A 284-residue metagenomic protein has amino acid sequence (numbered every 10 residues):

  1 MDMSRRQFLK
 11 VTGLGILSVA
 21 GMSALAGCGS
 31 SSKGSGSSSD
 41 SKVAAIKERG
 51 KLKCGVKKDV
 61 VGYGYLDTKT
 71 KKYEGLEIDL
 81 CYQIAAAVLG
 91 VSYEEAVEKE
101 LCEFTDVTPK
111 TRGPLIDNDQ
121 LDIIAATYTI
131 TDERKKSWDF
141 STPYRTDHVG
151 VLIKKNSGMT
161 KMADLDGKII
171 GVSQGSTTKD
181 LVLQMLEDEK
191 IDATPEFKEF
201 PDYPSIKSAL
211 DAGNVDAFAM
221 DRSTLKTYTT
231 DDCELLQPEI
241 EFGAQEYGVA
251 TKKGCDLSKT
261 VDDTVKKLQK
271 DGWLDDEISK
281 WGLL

Functional and structural regions predicted by a protein language model:
L9-C28: N-terminal export signals
S30-G34, K47-E48, E95, K99 (+3 more regions): Ligand-binding clefts/hinges and TM-proximal coupling segments of bilobed small-molecule sensing domains
D40, K47-I123: Extracytoplasmic small-molecule ligand-binding "clamshell" domains of the periplasmic binding protein/Venus flytrap
V43, Y73, E77, T127 (+3 more regions): A structural signal for short loop-to-beta-strand junctions that line the ligand-binding cleft of periplasmic/secreted
C54-V61, Y73-V91, T129, T146-D202 (+2 more regions): Bilobed "Venus flytrap"/periplasmic-binding protein-like clamshell domains and structurally analogous long
K58, R145-N156, R222-K266, L284: Periplasmic-binding protein-like
E94-A163: Acidic, polar ligand-binding/catalytic clefts
T111, A125-S137, L181-M185, A209-G243: A ligand-binding cleft/hinge motif common to bilobed small-molecule-binding domains
